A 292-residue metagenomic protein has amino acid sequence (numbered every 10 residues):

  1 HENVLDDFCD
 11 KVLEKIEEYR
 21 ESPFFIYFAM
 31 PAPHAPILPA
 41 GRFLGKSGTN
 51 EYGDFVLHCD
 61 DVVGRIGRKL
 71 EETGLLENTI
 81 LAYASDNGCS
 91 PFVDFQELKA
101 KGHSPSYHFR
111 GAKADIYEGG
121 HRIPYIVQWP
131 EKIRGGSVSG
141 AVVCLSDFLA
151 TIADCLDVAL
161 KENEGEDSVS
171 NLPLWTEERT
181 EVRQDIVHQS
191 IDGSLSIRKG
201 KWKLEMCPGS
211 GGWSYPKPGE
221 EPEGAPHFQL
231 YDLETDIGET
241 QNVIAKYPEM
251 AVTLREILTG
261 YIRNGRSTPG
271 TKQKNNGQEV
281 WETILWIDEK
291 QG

Functional and structural regions predicted by a protein language model:
H1-D6, G45-H58, I244: The substrate-binding groove and active-site-proximal loops of carbohydrate-active enzymes, especially glycoside
V12-F55, S90-P91, Q96-L98, G270: Active-site His/acidic residue clusters
R20-I26, L75-L81, R122, V182-Q184 (+2 more regions): Loop/turn elements at helix/coil->beta-strand transitions in domains of secreted/extracellular proteins
P23-A29, V56, V63, L70 (+4 more regions): Beta-strand elements within well-structured catalytic alpha/beta cores of enzymes that handle phosphate/sulfate esters
Y27-P36, Y83-S90, D167-S168, Q189-D192 (+2 more regions): Short, solvent-exposed turn/loop segments enriched in Gly/Ser/Thr/Pro and often Arg
P36-L38, G45-T49, R68-K132, C144 (+1 more regions): Histidine-centered active-site microenvironments of extracellular/periplasmic hydrolases and transferases
P91, F95, K99-I116, I133-S137 (+4 more regions): C-terminal cap/loop subdomain of S1 sulfatases and analogous C-terminal strand-loop tails that border
F148, K199, G209-G212, G219-Q229 (+1 more regions): Long, internal low-complexity/basic segments
